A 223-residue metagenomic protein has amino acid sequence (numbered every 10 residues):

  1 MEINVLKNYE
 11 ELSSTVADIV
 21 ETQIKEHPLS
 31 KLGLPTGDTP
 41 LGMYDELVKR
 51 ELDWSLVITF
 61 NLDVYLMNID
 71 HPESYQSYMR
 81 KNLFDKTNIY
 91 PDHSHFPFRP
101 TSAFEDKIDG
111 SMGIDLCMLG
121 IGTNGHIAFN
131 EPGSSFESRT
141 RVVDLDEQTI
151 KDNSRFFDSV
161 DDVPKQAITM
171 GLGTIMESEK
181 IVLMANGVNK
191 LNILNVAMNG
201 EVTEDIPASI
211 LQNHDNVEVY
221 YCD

Functional and structural regions predicted by a protein language model:
M1-L32, S94-H95: N-terminal glycine-/serine-/threonine-rich phosphate-binding loop
E26-R50: Glycine-rich N-terminal segment of FAD-binding domains in flavoprotein oxidoreductases, spanning the beta-loop-helix
L34-T39, L119-T123, N186: Glycine-rich beta-strand-to-loop/alpha-helix junction loops that act as flexible
D45-W54, P132-R141, G200-V202: A glycine- and small-aliphatic-rich helix-loop capping segment at beta-alpha/alpha-beta transitions that lines
W54-M118: Ligand-binding beta-strand-loop-alpha-helix segment within the catalytic cores of soluble metabolic enzymes
M112-E137: Glycine-rich phosphate-binding loop
A128-L172: Class I SAM-dependent methyltransferase SAM-binding "motif I" and its flanking Rossmann-like core
G171-G173, E177-D223: ATP/nucleoside-binding phosphotransfer catalytic cores, i.e., glycine-rich phosphate-binding loops
